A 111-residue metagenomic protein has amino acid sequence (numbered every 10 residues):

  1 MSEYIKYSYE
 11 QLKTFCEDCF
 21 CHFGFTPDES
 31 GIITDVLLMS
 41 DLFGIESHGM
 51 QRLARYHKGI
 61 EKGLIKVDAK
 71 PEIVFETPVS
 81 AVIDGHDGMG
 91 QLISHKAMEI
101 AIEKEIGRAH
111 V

Functional and structural regions predicted by a protein language model:
M1-F23: Generic N-terminal amphipathic, Lys/Arg-enriched alpha-helix
Y4, S8, F25, E29 (+3 more regions): Short, contiguous, pocket-lining structural segments that sit at or immediately flank catalytic/ligand-binding sites
C21-G24, M39-E46: N-terminal and secondary-structure boundary signal
F25-I32, S47-G49: Flexible, glycine/charged-enriched surface loops at secondary-structure junctions
H48-I102: Active-site cofactor/substrate anionic-group-binding motifs, chiefly glycine- and Lys/Arg-rich phosphate-binding loops
E105: A domain-level signal for the structural core that forms small-molecule/cofactor-binding pockets and catalytic centers
A109-V111: Conserved small/polar residues in nucleotide/adenosyl-binding loops
